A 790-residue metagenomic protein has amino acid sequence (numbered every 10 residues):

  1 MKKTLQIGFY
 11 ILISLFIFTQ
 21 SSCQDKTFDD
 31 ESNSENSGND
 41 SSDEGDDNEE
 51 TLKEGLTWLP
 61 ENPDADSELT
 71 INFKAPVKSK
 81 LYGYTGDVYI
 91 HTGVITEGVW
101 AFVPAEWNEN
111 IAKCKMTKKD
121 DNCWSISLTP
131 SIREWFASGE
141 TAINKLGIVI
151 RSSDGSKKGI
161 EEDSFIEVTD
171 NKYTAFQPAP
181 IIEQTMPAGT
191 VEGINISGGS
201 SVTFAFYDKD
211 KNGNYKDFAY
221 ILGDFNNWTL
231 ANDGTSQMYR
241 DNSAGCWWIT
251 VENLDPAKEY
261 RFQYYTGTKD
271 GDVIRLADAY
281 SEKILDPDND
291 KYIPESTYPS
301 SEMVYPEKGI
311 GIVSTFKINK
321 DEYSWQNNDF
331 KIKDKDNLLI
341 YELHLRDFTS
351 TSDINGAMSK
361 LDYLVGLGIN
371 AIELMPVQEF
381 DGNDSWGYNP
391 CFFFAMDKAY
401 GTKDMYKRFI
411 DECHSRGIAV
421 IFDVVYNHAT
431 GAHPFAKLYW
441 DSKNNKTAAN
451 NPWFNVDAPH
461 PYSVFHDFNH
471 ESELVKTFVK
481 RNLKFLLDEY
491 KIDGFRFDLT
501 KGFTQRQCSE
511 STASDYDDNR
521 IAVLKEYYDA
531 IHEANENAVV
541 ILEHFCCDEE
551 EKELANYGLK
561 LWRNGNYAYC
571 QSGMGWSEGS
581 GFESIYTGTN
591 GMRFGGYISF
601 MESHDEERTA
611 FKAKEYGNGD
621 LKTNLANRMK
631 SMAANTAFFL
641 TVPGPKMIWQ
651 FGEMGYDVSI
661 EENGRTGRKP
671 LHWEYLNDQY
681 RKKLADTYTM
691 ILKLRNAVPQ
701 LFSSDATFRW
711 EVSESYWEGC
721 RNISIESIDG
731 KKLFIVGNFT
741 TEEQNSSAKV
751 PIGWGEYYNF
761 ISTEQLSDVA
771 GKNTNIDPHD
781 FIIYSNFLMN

Functional and structural regions predicted by a protein language model:
F16-W58: Bacterial Sec-dependent N-terminal signal peptides
L59-A75, I196-T203: Contiguous beta-strand segments within globular domains
Y82-E140, G155-D163, A205-A257, G267-N289: Aromatic-rich carbohydrate-binding modules that target alpha-glucans
K158-T174: Short beta-strand elements
Y173-A219, R275-D336: Basic K/R-rich, polyanion-interacting modules in nucleoproteins and related proteins
S281-L285, N289, D321-E322, Q326-L338 (+4 more regions): Substrate-binding/active-site clefts of carbohydrate-active enzymes
Q378-E379, D384-N389, L499-M601, F638-T641 (+5 more regions): Active-site-proximal helices and loops of the catalytic beta/alpha 8
V769-N790: C-terminal beta-strand-rich structural cap/linker in extracellular carbohydrate-active enzymes
